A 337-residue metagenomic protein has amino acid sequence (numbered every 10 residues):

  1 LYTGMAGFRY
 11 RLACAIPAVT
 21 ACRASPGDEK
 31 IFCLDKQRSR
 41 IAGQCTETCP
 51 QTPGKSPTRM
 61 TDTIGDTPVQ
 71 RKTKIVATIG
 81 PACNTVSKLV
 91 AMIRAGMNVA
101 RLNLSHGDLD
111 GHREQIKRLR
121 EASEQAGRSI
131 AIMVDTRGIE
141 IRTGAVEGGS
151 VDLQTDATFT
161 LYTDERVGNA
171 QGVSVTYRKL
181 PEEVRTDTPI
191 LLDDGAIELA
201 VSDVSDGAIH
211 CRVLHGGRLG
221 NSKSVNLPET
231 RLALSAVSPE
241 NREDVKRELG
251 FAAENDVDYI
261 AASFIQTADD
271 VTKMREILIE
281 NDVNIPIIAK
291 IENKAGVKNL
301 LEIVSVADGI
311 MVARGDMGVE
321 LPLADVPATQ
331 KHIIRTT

Functional and structural regions predicted by a protein language model:
L1-T3, P50: Intrinsically disordered, low-complexity terminal segments enriched in Ser/Thr
Y2, F8-Y10, F32: Aromatic (phenylalanine/tyrosine) cluster motif
M5, I16-V19, I31, I41 (+2 more regions): Short hydrophobic transmembrane-like helices used for membrane targeting/insertion
S25-P26: Cationic, amphipathic, low-complexity segments that mediate targeting or membrane/lipid association
K30-I31, T48, T52-S56: Polybasic, lysine-rich low-complexity intrinsically disordered segments
R59-T337: Non-catalytic helical/linker scaffolds that mediate oligomerization, partner binding, and domain coupling around large
